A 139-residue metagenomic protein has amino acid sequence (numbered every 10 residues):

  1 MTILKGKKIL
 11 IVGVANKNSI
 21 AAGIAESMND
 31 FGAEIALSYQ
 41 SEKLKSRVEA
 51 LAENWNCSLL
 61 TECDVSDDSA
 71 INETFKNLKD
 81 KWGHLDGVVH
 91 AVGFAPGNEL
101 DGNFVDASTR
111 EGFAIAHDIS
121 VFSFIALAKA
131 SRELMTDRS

Functional and structural regions predicted by a protein language model:
T2-L37: Canonical Rossmann dinucleotide-binding motif of NAD(H)/NADP(H)-dependent dehydrogenases/reductases, specifically
S41-L44: Helix N-cap at the beta1-alpha1 junction of Rossmann-like dinucleotide-binding domains, i.e., the first residues
S46-A50: Short alpha-helix adjacent to the SAM-binding motif of class I
A52-S69: Rossmann-fold cofactor-recognition segment
E62-C63, L85-D101, S120: Rossmann-fold scaffold of SDR-type NAD(P)-dependent oxidoreductases
S66-D80: Conserved Rossmann-fold cofactor-binding substructure of NAD(P)-dependent oxidoreductases
K76, D80, G93-F94, I115-S139: Amphipathic alpha-helical dimer-interface segment in Rossmann-like NAD(P)H-dependent oxidoreductases
D86, D101-A126: Catalytic Tyr-X3-Lys loop
